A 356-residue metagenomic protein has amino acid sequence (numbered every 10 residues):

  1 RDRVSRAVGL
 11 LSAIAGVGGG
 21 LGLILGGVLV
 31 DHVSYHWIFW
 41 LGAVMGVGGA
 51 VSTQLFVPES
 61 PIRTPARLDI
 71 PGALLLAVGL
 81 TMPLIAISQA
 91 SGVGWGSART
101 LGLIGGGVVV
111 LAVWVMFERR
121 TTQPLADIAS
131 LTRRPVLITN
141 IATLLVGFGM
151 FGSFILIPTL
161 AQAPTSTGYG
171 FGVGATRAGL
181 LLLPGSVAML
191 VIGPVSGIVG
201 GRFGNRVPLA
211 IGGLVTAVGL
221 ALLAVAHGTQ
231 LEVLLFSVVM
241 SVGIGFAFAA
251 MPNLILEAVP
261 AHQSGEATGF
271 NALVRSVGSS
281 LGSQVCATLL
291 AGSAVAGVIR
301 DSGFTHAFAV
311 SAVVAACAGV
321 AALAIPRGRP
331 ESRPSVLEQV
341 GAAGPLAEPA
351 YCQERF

Functional and structural regions predicted by a protein language model:
R1-G72, A98, I325: Helix-loop-helix hairpins in multi-pass membrane proteins, especially solute transporters
D2, A50-L80, W95-G96, R119-L137 (+3 more regions): Flexible interhelical linker loops that connect adjacent transmembrane helices in multi-pass membrane transporters
G18-V30, I87, G282, C286-L290 (+1 more regions): Small-residue (Gly/Pro/Ala) motifs that create kinks and tight helix-helix packing interfaces
L29, V57, A86-I87, E118 (+4 more regions): Hydrophobic alpha-helical interface/terminus motif in multipass membrane transporters
I38, A77, T81-A86, A90 (+2 more regions): Short helix-kink/termination motifs in transmembrane helices of multi-pass secondary transporters
A43-P61, A77-Q89, G107-T121, A318-P326: C-terminal membrane-cytosol helix-exit motif in multi-pass small-molecule transporters
A98-G106, V110, Q123-S293, D301-R329: 12-transmembrane solute porter fold
I325-F356: Intrinsic disorder in cytosolic terminal tails and internal cytosolic loops of multi-pass membrane transporters
